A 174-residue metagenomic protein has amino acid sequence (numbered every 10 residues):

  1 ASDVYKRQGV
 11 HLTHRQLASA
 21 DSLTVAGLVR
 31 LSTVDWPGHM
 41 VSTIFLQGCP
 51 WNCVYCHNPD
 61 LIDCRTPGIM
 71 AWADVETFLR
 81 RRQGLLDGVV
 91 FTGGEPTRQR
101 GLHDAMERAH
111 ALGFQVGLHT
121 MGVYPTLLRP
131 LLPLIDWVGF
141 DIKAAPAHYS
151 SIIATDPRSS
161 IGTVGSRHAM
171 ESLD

Functional and structural regions predicted by a protein language model:
A1-Y5: Short, small-residue-biased leader/transition segments that mark boundaries at the very start of proteins
G9-L23, P67: Extreme N-terminal tail/first-helix region
L17, C64-P67, A154-I161: Pocket-edge positions in alpha/beta enzyme catalytic cores
L17-M40: Short, charged low-complexity linear segments at domain edges
V34, G38-A71: Canonical Radical SAM [4Fe-4S] cluster-binding loop centered on the CxxxCxxC motif and its immediate flanking residues
P59-V89: Conserved alpha-helical substructure of the radical SAM core
E76-G88, T97-D174: Conserved AdoMet/S-adenosylmethionine-binding subsite of the radical SAM
G93: Short glycine-centered, acidic/aromatic-flanked micro-motifs in structured strand/loop junctions that mark active-site
